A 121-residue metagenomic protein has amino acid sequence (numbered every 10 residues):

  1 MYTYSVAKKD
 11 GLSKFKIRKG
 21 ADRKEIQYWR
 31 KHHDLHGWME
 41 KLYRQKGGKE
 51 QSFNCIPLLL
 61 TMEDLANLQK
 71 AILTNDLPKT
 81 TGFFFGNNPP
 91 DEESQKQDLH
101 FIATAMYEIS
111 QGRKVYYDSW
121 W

Functional and structural regions predicted by a protein language model:
M1-W121: Acidic (Asp/Glu-rich) sequence patches and key acidic residues that form negatively charged surfaces used
